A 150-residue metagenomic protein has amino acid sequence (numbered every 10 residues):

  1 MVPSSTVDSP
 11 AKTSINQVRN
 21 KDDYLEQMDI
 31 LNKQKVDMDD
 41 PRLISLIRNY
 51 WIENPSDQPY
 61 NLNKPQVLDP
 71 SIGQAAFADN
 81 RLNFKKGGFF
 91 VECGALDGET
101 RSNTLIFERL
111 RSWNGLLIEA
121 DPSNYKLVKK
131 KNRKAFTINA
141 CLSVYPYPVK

Functional and structural regions predicted by a protein language model:
M1-K150: Phosphate/nucleotide-binding beta-alpha loop and adjacent structural elements of enzyme active sites
